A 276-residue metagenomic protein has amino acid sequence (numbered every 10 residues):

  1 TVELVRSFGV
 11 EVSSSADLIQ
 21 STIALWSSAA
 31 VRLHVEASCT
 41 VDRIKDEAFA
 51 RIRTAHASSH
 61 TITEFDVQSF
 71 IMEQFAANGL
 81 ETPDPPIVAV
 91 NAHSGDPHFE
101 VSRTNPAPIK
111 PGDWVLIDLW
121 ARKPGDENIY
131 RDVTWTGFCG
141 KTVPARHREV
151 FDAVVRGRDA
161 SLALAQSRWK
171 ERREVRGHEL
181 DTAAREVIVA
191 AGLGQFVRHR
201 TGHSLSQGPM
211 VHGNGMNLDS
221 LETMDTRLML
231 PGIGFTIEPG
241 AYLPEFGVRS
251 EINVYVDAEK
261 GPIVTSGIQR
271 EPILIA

Functional and structural regions predicted by a protein language model:
T1-A276: Active-site neighborhoods and metal-handling regions in enzymes and metal-associated proteins
